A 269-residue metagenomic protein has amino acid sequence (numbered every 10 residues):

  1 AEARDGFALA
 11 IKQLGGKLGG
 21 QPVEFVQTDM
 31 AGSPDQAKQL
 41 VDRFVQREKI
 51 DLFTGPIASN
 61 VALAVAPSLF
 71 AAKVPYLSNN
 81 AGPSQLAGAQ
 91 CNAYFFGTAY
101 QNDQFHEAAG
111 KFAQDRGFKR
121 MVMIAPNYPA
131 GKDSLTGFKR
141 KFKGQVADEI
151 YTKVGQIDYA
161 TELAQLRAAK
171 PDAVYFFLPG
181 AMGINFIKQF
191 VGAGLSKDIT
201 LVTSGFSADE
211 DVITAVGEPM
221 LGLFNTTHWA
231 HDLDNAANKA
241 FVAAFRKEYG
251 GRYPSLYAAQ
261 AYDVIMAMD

Functional and structural regions predicted by a protein language model:
A1-A8, L14, T28-D35, I57-N60 (+4 more regions): Extracytoplasmic "Venus flytrap"
E2-G6, Q13, K17-L86, T98 (+2 more regions): Beta-alpha junction/loop-to-helix N-cap segments that form part of ligand/metal-binding clefts
G6, A10-L14, A64-A72, G137-F142 (+3 more regions): Alpha-helical structural signal in soluble globular domains
G20-E24, R47-L52, A71-Y76, C91-Y94 (+6 more regions): Loop/turn elements at helix/coil->beta-strand transitions in domains of secreted/extracellular proteins
Q39, S84-A87, N92-A193, D232-A240 (+1 more regions): Extracellular/periplasmic Venus flytrap/periplasmic-binding protein
F44, E48-I57, L77-N79, R120-A125 (+4 more regions): Periplasmic-binding protein-like
I187-Y262: Extracellular/periplasmic periplasmic-binding protein-like sensory domains
I265-D269: Non-catalytic, well-ordered alpha-helical segments in soluble enzyme domains
